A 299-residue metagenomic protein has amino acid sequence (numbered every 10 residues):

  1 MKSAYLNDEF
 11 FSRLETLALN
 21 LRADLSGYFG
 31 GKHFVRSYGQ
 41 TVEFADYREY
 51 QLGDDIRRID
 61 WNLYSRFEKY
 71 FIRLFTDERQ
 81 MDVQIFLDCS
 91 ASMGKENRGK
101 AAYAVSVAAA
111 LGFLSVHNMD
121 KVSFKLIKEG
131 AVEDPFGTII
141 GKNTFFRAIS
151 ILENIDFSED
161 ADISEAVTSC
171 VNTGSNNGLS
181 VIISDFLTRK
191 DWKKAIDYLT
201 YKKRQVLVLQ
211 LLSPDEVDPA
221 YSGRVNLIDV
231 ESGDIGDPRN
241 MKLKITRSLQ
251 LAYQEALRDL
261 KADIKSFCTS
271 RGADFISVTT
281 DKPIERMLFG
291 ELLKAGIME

Functional and structural regions predicted by a protein language model:
M1-P135, I139, L179-I182, R189 (+4 more regions): An amphipathic, basic-hydrophobic helix/alpha-beta surface used to engage anionic, phosphate-rich ligands or surfaces
M1-R36, D46, N172-G178, T188-K190 (+1 more regions): Von Willebrand factor type A / integrin I
G53, G130, S158, L212-P214 (+1 more regions): Short, solvent-exposed coil/turn elements at secondary-structure transition points
M93, L152-D156, G272-F275: Short amphipathic alpha-helical interaction patches enriched in hydrophobic/aromatic residues with interspersed Lys/Arg
A102, F157-S164, E255-R258: Conserved phosphate-coordination/catalytic loops
G137-S150, L293: Short, electropositive alpha-helical surface patch
T144-G178, K190, L212: Von Willebrand factor
